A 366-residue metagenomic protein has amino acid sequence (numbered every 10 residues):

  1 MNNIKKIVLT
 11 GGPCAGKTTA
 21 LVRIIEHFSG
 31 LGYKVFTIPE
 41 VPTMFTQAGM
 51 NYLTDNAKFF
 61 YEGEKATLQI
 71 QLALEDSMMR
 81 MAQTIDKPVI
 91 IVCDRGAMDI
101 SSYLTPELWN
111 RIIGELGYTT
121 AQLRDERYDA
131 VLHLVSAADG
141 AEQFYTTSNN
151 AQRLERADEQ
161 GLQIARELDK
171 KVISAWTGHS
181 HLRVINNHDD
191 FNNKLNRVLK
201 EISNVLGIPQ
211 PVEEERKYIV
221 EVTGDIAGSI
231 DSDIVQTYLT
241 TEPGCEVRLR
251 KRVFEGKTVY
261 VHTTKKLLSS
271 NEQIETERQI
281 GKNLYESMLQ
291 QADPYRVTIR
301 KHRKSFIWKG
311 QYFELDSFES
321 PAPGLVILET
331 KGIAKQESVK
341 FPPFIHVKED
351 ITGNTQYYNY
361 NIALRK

Functional and structural regions predicted by a protein language model:
L9: Hydrophobic anchor at the beta1->P-loop junction of P-loop NTPases
P13: The conserved Walker
K17: Conserved lysine of the Walker
A20: Hydrophobic positions on the alpha1 helix immediately C-terminal to the Walker A/P-loop
I25-I70: Conserved substrate/cofactor phosphate-moiety recognition/catalytic segment in nucleotide-dependent phosphotransferases
K65-D125: Glycine-rich phosphate-binding loop used to anchor ATP phosphates in small-molecule kinases, encompassing both
E107-S174: A glycine- and Lys/Arg-enriched "phosphate-lid" helix/loop adjacent to the NTP-binding pocket of small-molecule kinases
E126, V184, N192-K366: Phosphate-end processing signature that detects enzymes handling 5′-triphosphorylated RNA and polyphosphate
